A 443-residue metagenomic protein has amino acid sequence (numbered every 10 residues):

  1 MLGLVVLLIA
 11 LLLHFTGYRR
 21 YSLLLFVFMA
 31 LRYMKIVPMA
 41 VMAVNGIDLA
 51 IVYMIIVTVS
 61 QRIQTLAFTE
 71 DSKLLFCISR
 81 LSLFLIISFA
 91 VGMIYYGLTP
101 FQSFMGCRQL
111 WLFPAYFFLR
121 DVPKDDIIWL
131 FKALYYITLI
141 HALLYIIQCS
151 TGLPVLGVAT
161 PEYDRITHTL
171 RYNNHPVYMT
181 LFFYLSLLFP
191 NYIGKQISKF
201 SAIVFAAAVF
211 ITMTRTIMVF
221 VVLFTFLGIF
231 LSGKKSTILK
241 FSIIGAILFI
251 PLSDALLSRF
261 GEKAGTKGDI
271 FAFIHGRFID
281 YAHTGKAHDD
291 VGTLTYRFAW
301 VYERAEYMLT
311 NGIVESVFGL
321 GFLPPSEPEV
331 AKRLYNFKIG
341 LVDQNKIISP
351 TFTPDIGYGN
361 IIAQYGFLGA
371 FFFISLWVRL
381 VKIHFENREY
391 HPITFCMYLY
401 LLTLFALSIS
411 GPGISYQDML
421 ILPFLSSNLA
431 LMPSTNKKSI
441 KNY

Functional and structural regions predicted by a protein language model:
M1-R62, I87-G92, T214: N-terminal signal-anchor transmembrane segment
F15-R19, Q61-F76, L188-F200, K234-I238 (+1 more regions): Membrane-interface helix-loop-helix junctions at transmembrane boundaries of multi-pass membrane enzymes, predominantly
G46-I55, K73-A90, Y95-V122, T138: Aromatic-anchored transmembrane helix interface
I128-V155, T169-L231: Alpha-helical transmembrane segments of multi-pass inner-membrane proteins
V155, V291-Y365: Long extracytoplasmic/lumenal interhelical loops at the membrane interface of multi-pass membrane proteins
F182-L188, L376-R379, F395-Y443: Transmembrane alpha-helices of multi-pass inner-membrane enzymes
S232-H288, T310-N311: A membrane-periplasm/extracellular boundary helix in multi-pass inner-membrane enzymes that assemble envelope glycans
I347-P354, Y358-L404: Hydrophobic transmembrane alpha-helices and their immediate junctions
